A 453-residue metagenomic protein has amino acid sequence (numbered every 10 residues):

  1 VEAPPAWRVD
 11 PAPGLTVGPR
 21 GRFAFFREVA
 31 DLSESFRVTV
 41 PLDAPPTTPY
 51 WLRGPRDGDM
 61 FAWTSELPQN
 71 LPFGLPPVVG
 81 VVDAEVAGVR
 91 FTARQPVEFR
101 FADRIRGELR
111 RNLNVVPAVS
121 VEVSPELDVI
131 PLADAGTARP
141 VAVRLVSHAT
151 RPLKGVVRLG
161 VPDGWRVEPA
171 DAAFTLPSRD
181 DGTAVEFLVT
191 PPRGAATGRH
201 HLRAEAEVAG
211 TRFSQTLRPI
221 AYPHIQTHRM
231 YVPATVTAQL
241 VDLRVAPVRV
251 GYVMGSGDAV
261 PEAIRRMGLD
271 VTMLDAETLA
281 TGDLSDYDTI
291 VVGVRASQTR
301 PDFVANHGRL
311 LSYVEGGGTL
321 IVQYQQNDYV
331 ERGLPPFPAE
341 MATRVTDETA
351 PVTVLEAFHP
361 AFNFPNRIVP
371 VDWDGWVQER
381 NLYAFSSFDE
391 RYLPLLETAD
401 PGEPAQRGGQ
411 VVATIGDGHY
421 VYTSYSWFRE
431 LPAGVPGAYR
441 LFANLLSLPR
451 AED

Functional and structural regions predicted by a protein language model:
V1-V245: Long beta-sheet-rich domains in secretory-pathway and surface-associated proteins
R212-G293, Y324-Q326, E348, R429 (+1 more regions): Aromatic-Pro/Gly-enriched surface loop or interdomain linker that acts as a lid/target-recognition segment
P233-V236, A276-A280, A305-G308, P404-Q410: Alpha-helical scaffolding within the catalytic cores of extracellular/periplasmic polymer-degrading hydrolases
G257, P261, L284, H307 (+2 more regions): Extracytoplasmic/secreted envelope proteins and their assembly/folding machinery, especially bacterial periplasmic
R295-D374: A glycine-rich, often tryptophan-bearing local segment used as a flexible ligand/cofactor-contacting loop or short
E340-V435, R450-D453: Catalytic beta-strand/loop cores that center a nucleophilic Ser/Cys/Thr and support acyl-enzyme chemistry
G437-P449: Short amphipathic C-terminal alpha-helix that caps PH/PH-like domains
